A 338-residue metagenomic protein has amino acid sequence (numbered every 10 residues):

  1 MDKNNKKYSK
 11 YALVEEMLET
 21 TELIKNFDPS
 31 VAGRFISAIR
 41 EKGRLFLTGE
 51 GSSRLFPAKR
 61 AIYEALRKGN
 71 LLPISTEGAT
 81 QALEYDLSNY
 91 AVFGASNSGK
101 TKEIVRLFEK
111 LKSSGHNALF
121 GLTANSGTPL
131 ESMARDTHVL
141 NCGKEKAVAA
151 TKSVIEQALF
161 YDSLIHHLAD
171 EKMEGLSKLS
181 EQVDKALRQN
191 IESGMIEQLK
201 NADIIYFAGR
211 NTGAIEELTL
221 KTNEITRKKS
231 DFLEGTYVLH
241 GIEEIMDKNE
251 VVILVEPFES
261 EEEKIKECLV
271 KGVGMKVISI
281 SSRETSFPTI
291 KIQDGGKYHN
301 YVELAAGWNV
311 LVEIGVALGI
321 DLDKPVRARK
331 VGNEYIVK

Functional and structural regions predicted by a protein language model:
M1-I24: N-terminal amphipathic/basic leader segments beginning at the initiator methionine
K6-L13, R44-E50, K200-A214, L220 (+1 more regions): Glycine-rich phosphate/diphosphate-binding loops and the adjacent beta-loop-alpha structural elements that coordinate
V14, K172-L176, F232-L233, G319-V326: Flexible, glycine/charged-enriched surface loops at secondary-structure junctions
P29, G33, A38-D184, R188 (+7 more regions): Glycine-rich phosphate-binding loops that contact phosphosugars or nucleotide phosphates
L179, L187-D231: ATP/pyrophosphate-binding catalytic subdomain of soluble kinases
L220-V251: Active-site rim loops that border cofactor/substrate pockets in soluble metabolic enzymes
V310: Hydrophobic, well-ordered secondary-structure elements that form the walls of internal hydrophobic environments
D321-K338: A short, charged, Gly/Pro-tolerant segment at domain boundaries
